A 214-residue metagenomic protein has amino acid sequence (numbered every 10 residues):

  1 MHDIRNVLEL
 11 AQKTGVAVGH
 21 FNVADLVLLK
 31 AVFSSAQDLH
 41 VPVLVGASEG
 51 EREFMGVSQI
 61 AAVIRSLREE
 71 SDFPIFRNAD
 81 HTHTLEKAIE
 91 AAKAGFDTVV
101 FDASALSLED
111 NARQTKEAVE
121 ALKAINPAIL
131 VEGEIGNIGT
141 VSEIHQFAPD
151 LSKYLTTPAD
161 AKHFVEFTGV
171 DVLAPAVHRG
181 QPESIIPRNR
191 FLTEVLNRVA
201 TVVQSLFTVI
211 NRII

Functional and structural regions predicted by a protein language model:
H2-T14, A24-E51, V57-R77, H81-L206: Alpha/beta enzyme core
V16-H20: Boundary/entry segment of secreted carbohydrate-active catalytic domains
V209-I214: Short acidic/histidine-rich active-site segments
